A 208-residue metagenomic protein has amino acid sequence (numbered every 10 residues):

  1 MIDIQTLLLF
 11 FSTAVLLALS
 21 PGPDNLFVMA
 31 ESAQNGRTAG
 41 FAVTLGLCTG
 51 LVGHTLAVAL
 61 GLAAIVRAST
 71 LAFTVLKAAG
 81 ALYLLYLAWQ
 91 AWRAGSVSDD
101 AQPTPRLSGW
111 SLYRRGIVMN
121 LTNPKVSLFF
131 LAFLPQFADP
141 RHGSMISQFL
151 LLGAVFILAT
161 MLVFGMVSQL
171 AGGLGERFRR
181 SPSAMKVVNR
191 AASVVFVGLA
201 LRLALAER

Functional and structural regions predicted by a protein language model:
I2-T74, A132-L152, F156-I157, G175: Juxtamembrane transmembrane-helix termini in multi-pass membrane transport proteins
V15-L16, T49, L85, I117 (+2 more regions): Hydrophobic residues within the alpha-helical transmembrane core of Major Facilitator Superfamily
G22, N123, S193: Short, conserved phosphate/pyrophosphate- and ester-handling motifs at nucleotide-, phospho-/glycolipid
T38-L112, L170: Membrane helix-loop-helix hairpins that form the core translocation module of multi-pass transporters
L47, L51, T55, M119 (+4 more regions): Hydrophobic alpha-helical transmembrane segments in multi-pass membrane proteins
T55-A59, T122-S127, L131, F196-R208: Hydrophobic alpha-helical transmembrane segments in multi-pass integral membrane proteins
R67-S96, T160-V167, G175-R208: Selective transmembrane alpha-helices of multi-pass membrane proteins
Y113-L121: A short amphipathic helical element positioned immediately N-terminal to and/or at the very start of a transmembrane
